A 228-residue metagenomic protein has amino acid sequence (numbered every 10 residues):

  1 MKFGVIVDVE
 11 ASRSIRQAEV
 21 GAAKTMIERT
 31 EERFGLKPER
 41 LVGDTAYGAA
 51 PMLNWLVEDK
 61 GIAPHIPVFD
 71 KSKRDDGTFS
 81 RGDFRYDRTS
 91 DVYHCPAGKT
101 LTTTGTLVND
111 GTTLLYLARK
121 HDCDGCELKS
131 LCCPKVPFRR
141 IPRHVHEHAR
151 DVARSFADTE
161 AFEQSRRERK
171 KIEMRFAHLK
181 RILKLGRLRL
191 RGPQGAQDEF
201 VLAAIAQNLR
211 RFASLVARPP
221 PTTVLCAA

Functional and structural regions predicted by a protein language model:
M1-A228: Anion-binding and metal-coordination hotspots
